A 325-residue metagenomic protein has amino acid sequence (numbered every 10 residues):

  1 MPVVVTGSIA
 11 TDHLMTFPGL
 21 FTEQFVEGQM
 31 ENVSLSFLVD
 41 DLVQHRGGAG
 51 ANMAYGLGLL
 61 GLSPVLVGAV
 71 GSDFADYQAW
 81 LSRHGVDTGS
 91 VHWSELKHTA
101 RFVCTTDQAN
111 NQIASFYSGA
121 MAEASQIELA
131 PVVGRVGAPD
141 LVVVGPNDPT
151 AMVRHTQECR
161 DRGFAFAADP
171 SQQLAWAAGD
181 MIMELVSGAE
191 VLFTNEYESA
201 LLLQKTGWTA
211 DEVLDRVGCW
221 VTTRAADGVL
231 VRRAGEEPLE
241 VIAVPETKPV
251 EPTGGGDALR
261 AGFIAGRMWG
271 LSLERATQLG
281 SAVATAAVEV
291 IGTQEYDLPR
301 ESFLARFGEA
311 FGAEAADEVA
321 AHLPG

Functional and structural regions predicted by a protein language model:
M1-V65, D76, E314-G325: Glycine-rich phosphate/adenosyl-contacting loop at the front of the ribokinase-like
G58, R160, M268: Gly/Ala-rich phosphate-binding loop of Rossmann-like dinucleotide-binding domains, activating on the conserved
S63-G89: A glycine-rich beta-to-alpha transition motif near the start of alpha/beta enzyme domains, typified by
G89-S94, F102-L141, G145-P146: Conserved phosphate-binding/catalytic loop of the ribokinase/pfkB sugar-kinase fold
T150-E158, D180-L185, R275: A short acidic, amphipathic alpha-helical/loop segment
R160-A165, S171-V241, K248: Conserved phosphate/ATP/ADP-binding segment of small-molecule kinases
G207-G325: Conserved phosphate-binding/catalytic region of the ribokinase-like
